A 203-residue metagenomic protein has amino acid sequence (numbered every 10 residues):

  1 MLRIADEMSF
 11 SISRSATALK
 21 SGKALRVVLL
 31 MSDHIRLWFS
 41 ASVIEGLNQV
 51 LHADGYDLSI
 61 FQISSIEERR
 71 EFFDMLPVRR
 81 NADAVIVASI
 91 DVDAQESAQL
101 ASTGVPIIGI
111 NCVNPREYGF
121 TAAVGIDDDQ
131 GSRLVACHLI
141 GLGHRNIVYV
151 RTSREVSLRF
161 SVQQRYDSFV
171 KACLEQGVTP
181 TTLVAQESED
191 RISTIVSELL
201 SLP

Functional and structural regions predicted by a protein language model:
M1: Short conserved active-site loop signatures built around small residues
D6-M8, E45-S59, A101-P203: Bacterial carbohydrate/catabolite-sensing allosteric modules
M8-L76, D83-A84, Q163, D167-V170: Amphipathic helical "hinge" segments at domain boundaries
G22, L37, E68, A94 (+3 more regions): Generic structural signal for helix capping and beta-alpha/helix-loop junctions
L29-L30, N81-S89, V148-R151, P203: Periplasmic-binding protein-like
E68-A82, R191-P203: Short, well-structured alpha-helical segments in soluble
I86-Q95, V113-Y118: Acidic, Gly/Pro-rich loop/turn segments at junctions of secondary structure
V92-G104: Active-site-adjacent beta->alpha loops and helix N-cap segments on the catalytic face of soluble alpha/beta enzymes
